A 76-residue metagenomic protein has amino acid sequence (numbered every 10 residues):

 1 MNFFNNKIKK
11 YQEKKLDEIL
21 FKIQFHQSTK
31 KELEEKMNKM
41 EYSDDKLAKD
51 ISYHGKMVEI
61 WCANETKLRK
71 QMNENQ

Functional and structural regions predicted by a protein language model:
M1-S28: Short, charge/polar-rich alpha-helical segments
K31-E74: Short, charge-rich amphipathic interface segments used for partner binding and complex assembly
